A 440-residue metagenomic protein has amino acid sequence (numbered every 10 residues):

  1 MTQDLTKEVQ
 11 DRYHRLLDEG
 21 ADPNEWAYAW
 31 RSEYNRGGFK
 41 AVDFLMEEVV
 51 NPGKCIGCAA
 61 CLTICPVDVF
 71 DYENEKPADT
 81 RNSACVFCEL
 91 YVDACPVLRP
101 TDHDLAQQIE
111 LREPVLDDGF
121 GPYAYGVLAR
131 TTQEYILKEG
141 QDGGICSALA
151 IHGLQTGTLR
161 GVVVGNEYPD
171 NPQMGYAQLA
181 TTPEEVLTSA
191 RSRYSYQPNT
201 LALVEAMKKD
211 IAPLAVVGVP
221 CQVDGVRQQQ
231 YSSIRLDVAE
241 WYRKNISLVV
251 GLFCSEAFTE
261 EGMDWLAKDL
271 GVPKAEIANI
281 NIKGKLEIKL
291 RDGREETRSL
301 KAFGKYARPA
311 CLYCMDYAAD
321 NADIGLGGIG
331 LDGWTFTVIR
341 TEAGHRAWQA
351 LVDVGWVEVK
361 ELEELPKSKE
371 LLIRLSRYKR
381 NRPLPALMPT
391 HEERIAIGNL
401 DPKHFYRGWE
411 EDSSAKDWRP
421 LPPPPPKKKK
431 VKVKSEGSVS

Functional and structural regions predicted by a protein language model:
M1-I64, D68-D71: Ferredoxin-type iron-sulfur electron-transfer modules and their immediate structural context
D4, D102-S440: Iron-sulfur-associated redox domains of electron-transfer enzymes in respiratory and anaerobic energy metabolism
K40-P52, F70-E73, D79-S83, R294-A302: Short, intrinsically disordered, charge-biased short linear motifs at domain edges
G53-V67, A84-V97, V219-G225, A307-A318: Local cysteine-cluster metal-coordination motifs and their immediate loop/turn environment, predominantly Fe-S cluster
I56, A60, Y72, T80 (+5 more regions): Generic alpha-helix structural propensity
A60-A78, E89-L111, I324: Iron-sulfur cluster-binding cysteine motifs and their immediate structural context in ferredoxin-like electron-transfer
E73-R81, L128-Y135: Glycine-/proline-rich flexible loop or hinge segments
T80, L98, G165-E167: Acidic/polar N-terminal loop/beta-strand segments that form early-domain functional surfaces
